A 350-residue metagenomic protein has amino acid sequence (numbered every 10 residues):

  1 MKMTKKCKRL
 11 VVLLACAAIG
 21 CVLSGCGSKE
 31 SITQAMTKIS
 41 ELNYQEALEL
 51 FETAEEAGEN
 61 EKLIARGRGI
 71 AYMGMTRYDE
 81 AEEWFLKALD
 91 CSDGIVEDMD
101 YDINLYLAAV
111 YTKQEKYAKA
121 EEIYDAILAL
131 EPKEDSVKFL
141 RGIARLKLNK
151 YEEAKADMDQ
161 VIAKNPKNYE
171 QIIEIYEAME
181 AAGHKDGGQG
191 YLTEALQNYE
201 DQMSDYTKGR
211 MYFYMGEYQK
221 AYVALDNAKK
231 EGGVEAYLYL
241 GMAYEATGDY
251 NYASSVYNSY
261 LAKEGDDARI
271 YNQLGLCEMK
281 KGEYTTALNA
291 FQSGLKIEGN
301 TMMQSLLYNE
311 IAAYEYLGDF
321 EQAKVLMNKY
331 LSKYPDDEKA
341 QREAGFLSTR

Functional and structural regions predicted by a protein language model:
K29-E30, L63, I70, E97-D98 (+9 more regions): Start-of-helix register in tetratricopeptide repeats
S40-E41, G74, K113, K147-L148 (+6 more regions): Register position in tetratricopeptide repeats
E59, D93, P132, P166 (+5 more regions): Short coil turns that delineate tetratricopeptide repeat
G67, G74, M99-Y106, L140 (+6 more regions): Canonical tetratricopeptide repeat
